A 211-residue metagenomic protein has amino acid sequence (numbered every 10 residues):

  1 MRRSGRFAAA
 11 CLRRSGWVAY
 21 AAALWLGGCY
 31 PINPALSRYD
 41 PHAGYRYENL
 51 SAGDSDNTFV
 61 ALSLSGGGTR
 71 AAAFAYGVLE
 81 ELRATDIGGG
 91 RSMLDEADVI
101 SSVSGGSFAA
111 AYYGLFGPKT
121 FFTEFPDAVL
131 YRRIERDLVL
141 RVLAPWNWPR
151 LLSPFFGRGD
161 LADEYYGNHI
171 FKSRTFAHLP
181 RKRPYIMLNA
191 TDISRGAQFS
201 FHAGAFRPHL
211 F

Functional and structural regions predicted by a protein language model:
R2-W17, A21-A23, G27-F211: Catalytic domains of lipid- and phosphate-ester/thioester hydrolases
